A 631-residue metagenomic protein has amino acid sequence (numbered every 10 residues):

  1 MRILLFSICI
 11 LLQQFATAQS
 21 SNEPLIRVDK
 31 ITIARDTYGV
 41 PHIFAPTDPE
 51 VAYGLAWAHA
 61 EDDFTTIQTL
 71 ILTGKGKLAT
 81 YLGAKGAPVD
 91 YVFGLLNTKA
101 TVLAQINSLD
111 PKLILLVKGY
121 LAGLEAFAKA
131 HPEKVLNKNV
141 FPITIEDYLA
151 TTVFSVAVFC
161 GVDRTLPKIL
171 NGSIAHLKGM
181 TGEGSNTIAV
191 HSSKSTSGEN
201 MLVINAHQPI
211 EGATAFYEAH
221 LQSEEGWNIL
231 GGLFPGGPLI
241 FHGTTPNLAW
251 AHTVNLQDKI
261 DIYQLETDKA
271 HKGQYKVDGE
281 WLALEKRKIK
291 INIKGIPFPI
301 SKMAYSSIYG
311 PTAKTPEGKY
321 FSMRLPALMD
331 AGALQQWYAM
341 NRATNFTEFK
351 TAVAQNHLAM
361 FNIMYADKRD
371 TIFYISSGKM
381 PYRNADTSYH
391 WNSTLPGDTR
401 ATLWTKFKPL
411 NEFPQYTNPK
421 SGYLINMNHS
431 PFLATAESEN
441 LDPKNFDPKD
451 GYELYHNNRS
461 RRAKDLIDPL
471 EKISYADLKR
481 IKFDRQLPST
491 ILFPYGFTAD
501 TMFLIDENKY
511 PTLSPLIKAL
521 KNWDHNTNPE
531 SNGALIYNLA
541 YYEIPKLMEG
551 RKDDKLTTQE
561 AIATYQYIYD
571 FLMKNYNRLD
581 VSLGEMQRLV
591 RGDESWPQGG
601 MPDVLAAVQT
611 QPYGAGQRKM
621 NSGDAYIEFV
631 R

Functional and structural regions predicted by a protein language model:
M1-S21: Bacterial Sec-dependent N-terminal signal peptides
S20-A213, H220-G226, L230-L239, P326 (+1 more regions): Substrate-recognition/specificity elements adjacent to catalytic centers across diverse enzyme folds
L95, I106, D110-L121, N205 (+3 more regions): Solvent-exposed, acidic/flexible segments
T98, V102, L113-G123, G212 (+5 more regions): Stable alpha-helical elements in mature extracytoplasmic
L113-V203, Q208-I210, K368-I372, K379-Y382 (+2 more regions): Acidic, low-complexity N-terminal propeptides/linkers enriched in Ser/Thr/Asp/Gly that mediate export, maturation
G182, S223-E224, G232-P235, G243-L248 (+1 more regions): Glycine- and hydrophobic-rich flexible loops that cap the catalytic core of alpha/beta enzyme folds
Q335-F361, K368, P443-T498: Proteins synthesized as precursors that undergo proteolytic processing into mature forms
L358-P469: Hydrophobic alpha-helical segments
